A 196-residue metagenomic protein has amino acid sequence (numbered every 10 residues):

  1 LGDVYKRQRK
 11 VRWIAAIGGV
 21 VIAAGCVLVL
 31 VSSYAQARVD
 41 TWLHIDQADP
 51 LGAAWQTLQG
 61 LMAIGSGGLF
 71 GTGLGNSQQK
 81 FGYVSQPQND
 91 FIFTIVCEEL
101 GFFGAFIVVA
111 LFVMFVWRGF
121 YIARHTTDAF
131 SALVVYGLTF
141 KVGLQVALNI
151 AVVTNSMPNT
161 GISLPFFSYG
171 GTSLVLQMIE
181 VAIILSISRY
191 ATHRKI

Functional and structural regions predicted by a protein language model:
L1-Y5: Short, small-residue-biased leader/transition segments that mark boundaries at the very start of proteins
R7-W13: Alpha-helical multi-pass transmembrane bundles of energy-transducing inner-membrane proteins
K10, V31, A35, L43 (+3 more regions): Membrane-interfacial segments
W13-F106, T127-S131: Hydrophobic, glycine- and aromatic-enriched re-entrant/interface helices and adjoining loop segments
L28, D40, W117-R124, L144 (+2 more regions): Membrane-water interface at transmembrane helix exits
V108-F115: Transmembrane alpha-helices of multi-pass, membrane-embedded glycan-processing enzymes that use lipid-linked
I122-G161, F167: Loop-to-helix entry and N-terminal half of a specific, functionally important transmembrane alpha helix in multi-pass
L148-I196: A juxtamembrane structural motif centered on a specific transmembrane helix
